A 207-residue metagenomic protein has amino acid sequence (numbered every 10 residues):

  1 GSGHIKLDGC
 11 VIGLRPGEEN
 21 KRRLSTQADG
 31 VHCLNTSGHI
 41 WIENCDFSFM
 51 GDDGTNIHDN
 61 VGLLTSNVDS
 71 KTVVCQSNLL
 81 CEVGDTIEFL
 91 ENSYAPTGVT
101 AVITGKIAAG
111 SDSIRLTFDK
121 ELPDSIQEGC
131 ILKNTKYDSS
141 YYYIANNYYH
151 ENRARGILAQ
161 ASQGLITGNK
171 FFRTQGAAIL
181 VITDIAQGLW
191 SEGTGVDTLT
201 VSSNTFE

Functional and structural regions predicted by a protein language model:
G1, I5-K6, R15-D29, G38 (+4 more regions): Short glycine/acidic-rich loop motifs that flank beta-strands on beta-rich extracellular proteins
S2-K6, G38-W41, S140-Y143, A161-I166 (+1 more regions): Short "repeat-start/strand-capping" segments in structured domains, especially the N-termini of parallel beta-helix
R22-C33, I57-G62, S70-K71, I126-N134 (+2 more regions): Extracellular beta-strand/beta-solenoid scaffold signature
G62-V68, V99-A108, F118: A structural signal for short, hydrophobic beta-strand segments that form beta-sheets in beta-rich/all-beta domains
D69-C75, A108-D124: A generic structural motif
S77-D112: Ser/Thr/Gly-rich low-complexity blocks that favor extended beta-strand/coil architectures
